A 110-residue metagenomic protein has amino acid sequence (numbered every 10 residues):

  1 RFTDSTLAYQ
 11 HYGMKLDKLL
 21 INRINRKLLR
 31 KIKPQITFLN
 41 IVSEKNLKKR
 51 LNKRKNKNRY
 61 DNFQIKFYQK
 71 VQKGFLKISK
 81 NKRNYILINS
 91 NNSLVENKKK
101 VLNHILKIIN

Functional and structural regions predicted by a protein language model:
R1: Walker B catalytic acidic pair
D4-K73: A glycine- and Lys/Arg-enriched "phosphate-lid" helix/loop adjacent to the NTP-binding pocket of small-molecule kinases
K45-N110: NTP-dependent small-molecule kinase module
